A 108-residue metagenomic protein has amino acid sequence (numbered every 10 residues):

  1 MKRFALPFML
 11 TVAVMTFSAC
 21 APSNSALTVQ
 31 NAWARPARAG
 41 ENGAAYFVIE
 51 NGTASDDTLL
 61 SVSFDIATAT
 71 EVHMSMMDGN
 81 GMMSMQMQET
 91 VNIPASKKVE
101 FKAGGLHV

Functional and structural regions predicted by a protein language model:
M1-M9: Bacterial N-terminal signal peptides that target proteins for export
T16-A19: C-terminal motif of bacterial Sec signal peptides marking the signal peptidase cleavage site
N24-V108: Compact, glycine-rich, soluble single-domain proteins
